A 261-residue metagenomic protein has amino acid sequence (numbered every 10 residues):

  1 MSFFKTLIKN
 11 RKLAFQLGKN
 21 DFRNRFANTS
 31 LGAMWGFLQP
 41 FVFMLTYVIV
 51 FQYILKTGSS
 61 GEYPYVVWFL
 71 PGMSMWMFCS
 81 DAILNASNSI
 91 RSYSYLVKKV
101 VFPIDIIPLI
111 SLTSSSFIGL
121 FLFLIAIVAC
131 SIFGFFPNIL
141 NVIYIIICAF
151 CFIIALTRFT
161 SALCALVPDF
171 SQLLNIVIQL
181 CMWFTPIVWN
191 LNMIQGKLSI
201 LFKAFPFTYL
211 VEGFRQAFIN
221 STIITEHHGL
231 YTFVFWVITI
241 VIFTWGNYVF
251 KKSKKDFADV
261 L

Functional and structural regions predicted by a protein language model:
M1-L261: Hydrophobic transmembrane alpha-helices and immediately adjacent juxtamembrane helices of multi-pass inner-membrane
